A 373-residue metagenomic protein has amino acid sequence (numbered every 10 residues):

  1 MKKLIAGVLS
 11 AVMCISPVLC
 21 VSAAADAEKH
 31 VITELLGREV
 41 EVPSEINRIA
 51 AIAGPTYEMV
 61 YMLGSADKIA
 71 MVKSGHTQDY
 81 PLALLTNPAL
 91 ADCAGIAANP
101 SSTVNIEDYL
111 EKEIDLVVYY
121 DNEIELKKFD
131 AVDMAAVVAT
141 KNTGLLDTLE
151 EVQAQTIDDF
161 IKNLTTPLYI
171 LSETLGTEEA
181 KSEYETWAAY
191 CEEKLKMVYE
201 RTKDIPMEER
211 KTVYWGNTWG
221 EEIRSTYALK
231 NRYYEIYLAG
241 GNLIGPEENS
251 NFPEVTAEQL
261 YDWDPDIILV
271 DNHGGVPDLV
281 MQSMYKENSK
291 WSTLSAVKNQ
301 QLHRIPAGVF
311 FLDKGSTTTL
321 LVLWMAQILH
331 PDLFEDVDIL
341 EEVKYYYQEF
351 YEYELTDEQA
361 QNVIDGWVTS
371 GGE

Functional and structural regions predicted by a protein language model:
M1-V8: Positively charged n-region of N-terminal signal peptides that target proteins for export
L19-M59, E179-W215, E335-E373: Bacterial Sec-exported substrate-binding components of ABC uptake systems
L35-G37, C93-E107, N249-A257: Short helix-initiation/N-cap motifs at beta->coil->alpha
A50-I52, A70-K73, L116-Y120, A136-T140 (+4 more regions): Structural recognition of the beta-strand scaffold that forms the well-ordered cores of secreted hydrolase catalytic
A53, Y57-K112, L116-D121, A139: A short, structured surface patch at a secondary-structure boundary
E123-A180, G275-L340: Charged, glycine-enriched surface loops/patches that mediate electrostatic binding to polyanionic ligands
R224-N251: Alpha-helical, coiled-coil/dimerization segments enriched in small aliphatic residues
